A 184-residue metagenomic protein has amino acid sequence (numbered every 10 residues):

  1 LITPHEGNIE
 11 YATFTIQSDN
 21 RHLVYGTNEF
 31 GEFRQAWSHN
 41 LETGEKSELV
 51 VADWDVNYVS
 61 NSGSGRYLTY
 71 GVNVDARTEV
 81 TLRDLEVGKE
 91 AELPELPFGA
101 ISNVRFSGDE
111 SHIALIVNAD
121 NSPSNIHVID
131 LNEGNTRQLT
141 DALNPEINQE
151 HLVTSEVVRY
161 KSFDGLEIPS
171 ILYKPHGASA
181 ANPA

Functional and structural regions predicted by a protein language model:
L1, A181-A184: Short, intrinsically disordered, charge-balanced linker/junction segments flanking boundaries in proteins
L1-P4, D19-L23, N28-E48, Y67 (+4 more regions): Beta-propeller blade-edge and WD-like acidic-aromatic loop motif
L1-T27, E32-A36, S47-G71, F98-I116 (+1 more regions): Conserved beta-propeller blade repeats
F14, V104, P123, S155 (+2 more regions): Proline-rich low-complexity regions
V51-A52, E95-L96, H127, L172-Y173 (+1 more regions): Composition- and surface-driven signal marking solvent-exposed, interaction-prone regions in large proteins
T81, P97, D109, D130 (+2 more regions): Serine/threonine-rich low-complexity intrinsically disordered regions
Q138-A180: N-terminal cap/lid segment of alpha/beta-hydrolase-fold proteins
